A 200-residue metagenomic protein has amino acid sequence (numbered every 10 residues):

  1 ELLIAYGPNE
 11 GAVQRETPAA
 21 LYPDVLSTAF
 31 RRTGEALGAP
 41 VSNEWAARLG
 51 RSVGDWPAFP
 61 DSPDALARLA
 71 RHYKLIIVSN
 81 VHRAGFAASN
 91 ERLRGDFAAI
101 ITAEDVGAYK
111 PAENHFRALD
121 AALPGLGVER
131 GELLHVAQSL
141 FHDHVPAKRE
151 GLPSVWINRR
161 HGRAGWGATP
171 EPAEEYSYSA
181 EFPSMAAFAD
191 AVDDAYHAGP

Functional and structural regions predicted by a protein language model:
E1-P60, R71, A84: N-terminal helical cap/lid subdomain that shapes the substrate entry/recognition surface in HAD-like hydrolases
P63, A67, K74-P200: Asp-based, Mg2+/Mn2+-dependent phosphohydrolase catalytic module
